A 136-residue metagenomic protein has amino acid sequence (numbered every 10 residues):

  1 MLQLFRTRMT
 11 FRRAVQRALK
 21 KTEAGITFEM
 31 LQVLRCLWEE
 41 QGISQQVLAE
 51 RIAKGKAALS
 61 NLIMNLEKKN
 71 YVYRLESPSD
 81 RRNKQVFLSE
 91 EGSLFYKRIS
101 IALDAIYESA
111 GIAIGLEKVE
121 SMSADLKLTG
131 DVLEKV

Functional and structural regions predicted by a protein language model:
M1-L2, A24-R35: Short alpha-helical elements of helix-turn-helix
M1-T22: N-terminal leader segment of winged-helix/HTH proteins
T10, C36-E40, D125: Short amphipathic alpha-helical elements of helix-turn-helix/winged-helix folds
A14, Q32-R35, L94: Pre-recognition alpha-helix immediately N-terminal to the DNA-recognition helix within helix-turn-helix or winged-helix
A24-E29, A58, S89, I112-G115: Short helix-coil-helix linker/hinge
F28, Q41-Q85: Canonical helix-turn-helix DNA-binding module
Q32-E39, S100: Short, locally clustered residues in the helix-turn-helix/winged-helix DNA-binding domain
M64-A124: Charged, amphipathic alpha-helical coiled-coil/dimerization segments
